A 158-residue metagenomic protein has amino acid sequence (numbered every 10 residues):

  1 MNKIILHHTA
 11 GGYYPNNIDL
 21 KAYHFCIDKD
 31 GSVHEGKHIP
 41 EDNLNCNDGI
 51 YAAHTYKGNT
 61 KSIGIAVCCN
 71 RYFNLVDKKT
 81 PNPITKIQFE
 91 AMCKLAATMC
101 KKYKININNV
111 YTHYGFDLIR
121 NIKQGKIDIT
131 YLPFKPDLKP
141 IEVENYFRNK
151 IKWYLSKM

Functional and structural regions predicted by a protein language model:
M1-Y51: Short, conserved "active-site rim" segments that organize catalytic pockets and cofactor/ligand binding
I4, C68-M158: Basic/polar, cationic surfaces and motifs that engage anionic cell-wall and phosphate/carboxylate ligands
T9-G11, A66-N70: Short glycine-rich beta-strand segments
I18-L20, G58, I105: A generic structural signal for short, non-catalytic loop/turn and secondary-structure boundary residues
Y56-C68: Short coil-to-beta-strand
